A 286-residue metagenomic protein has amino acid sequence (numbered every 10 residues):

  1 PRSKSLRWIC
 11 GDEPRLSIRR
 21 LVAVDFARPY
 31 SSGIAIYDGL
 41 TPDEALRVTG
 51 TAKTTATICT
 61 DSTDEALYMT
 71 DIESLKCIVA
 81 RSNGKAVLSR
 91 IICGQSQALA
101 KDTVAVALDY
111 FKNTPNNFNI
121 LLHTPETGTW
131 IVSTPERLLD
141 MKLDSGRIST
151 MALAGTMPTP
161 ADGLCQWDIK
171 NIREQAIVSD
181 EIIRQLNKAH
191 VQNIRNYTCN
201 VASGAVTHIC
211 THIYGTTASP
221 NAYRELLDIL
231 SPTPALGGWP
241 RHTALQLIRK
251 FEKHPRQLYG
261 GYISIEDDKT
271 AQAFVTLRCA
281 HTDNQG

Functional and structural regions predicted by a protein language model:
P1-P29: An N-terminal JmjN-like helical accessory module and its immediate linker preceding a catalytic domain
R2, L16, R90, Q95-I177 (+1 more regions): An anion-binding catalytic pocket shared by soluble metabolic enzymes
S32-L46, Q272-D283: Structural signature of FAD isoalloxazine-binding scaffolds in flavoprotein oxidoreductases
T41-E73, Q95-S96, S149-R249: Contiguous alpha-helical scaffold segments within structured protein domains that host functional hotspots
G84-R90, L121-T124, R241, Y259-G260: Short coil/turn segments at secondary-structure boundaries
T124-G128, I183, T198-V206, Y262-D267: A glycine-rich phosphate-binding loop feature that marks nucleotide/adenosyl-phosphate handling sites
G237-T243, L247-G286: Glycine-rich, small/acidic residue-mixed loop/short-helix segments
